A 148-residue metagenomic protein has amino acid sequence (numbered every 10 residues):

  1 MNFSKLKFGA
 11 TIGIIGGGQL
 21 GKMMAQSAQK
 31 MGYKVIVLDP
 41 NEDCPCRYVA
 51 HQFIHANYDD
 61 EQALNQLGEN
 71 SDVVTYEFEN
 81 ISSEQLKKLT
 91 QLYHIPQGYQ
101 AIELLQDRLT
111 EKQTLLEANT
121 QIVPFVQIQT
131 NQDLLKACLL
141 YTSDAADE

Functional and structural regions predicted by a protein language model:
M1-Q106, T110: ATP-binding N-terminal substructure of ATP-dependent carboxylate-amine bond-forming enzymes
Q62-S71, F125-Q132, S143: Short, basic, helix/turn surface patches
N80-L86, I122-V126, S143: Short secondary-structure transition/capping segments
Q91-H94, T120, D147: A generic structural signal for secondary-structure junctions that act as hinges or helix/strand caps at the edges
E103-C138: Glycine-/Pro-rich loop/turn segments that contact NAD(P) or position catalytic residues in Rossmann-like domains
Y141-E148: Conserved small/polar residues in nucleotide/adenosyl-binding loops
